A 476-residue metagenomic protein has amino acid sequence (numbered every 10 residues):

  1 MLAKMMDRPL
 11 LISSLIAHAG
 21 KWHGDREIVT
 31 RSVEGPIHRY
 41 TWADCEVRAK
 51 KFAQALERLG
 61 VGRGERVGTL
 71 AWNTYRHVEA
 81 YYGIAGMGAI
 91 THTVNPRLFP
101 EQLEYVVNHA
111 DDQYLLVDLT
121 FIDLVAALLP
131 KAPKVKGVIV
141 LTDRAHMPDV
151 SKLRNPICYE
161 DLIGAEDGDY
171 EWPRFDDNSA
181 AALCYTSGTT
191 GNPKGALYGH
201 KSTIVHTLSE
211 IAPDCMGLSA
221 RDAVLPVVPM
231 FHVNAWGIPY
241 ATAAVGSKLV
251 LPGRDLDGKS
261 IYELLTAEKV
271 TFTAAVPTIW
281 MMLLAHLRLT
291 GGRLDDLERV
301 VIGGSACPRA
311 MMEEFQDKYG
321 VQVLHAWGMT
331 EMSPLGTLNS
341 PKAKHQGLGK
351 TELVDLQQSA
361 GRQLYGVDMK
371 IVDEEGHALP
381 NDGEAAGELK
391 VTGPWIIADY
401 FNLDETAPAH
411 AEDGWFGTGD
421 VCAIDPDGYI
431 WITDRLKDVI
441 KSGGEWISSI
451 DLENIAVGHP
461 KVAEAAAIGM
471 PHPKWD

Functional and structural regions predicted by a protein language model:
L15-A17, R58-L59, G86-G164: Structural core segment of the AMP-binding/adenylate-forming
I28-T74, V78-Y82, F99-E104, C158-D161: Conserved AMP-binding/adenylate-forming core of the ANL superfamily
L56-V61, E65, E166-S179, L183-L225 (+2 more regions): Conserved adenylate-forming
L98, E104, L115-V117, T273 (+3 more regions): AMP-binding/adenylate-forming catalytic core of the ANL superfamily
I204-A223, V233-T271, H286, T337: Conserved AMP-binding/adenylation subdomain of ANL enzymes
A244, A267-A275, L284-D355, D368 (+1 more regions): Gly/Ser/Thr-rich phosphate-binding loop
G320, E352-Q357, D382, P394-G419 (+2 more regions): Conserved ANL (AMP-binding/adenylate-forming) active-site segment centered on the GW(Y/F)…HTG consensus within
Q363-K390, P426-D427: Conserved beta-loop-beta connector loops within the AMP-binding
